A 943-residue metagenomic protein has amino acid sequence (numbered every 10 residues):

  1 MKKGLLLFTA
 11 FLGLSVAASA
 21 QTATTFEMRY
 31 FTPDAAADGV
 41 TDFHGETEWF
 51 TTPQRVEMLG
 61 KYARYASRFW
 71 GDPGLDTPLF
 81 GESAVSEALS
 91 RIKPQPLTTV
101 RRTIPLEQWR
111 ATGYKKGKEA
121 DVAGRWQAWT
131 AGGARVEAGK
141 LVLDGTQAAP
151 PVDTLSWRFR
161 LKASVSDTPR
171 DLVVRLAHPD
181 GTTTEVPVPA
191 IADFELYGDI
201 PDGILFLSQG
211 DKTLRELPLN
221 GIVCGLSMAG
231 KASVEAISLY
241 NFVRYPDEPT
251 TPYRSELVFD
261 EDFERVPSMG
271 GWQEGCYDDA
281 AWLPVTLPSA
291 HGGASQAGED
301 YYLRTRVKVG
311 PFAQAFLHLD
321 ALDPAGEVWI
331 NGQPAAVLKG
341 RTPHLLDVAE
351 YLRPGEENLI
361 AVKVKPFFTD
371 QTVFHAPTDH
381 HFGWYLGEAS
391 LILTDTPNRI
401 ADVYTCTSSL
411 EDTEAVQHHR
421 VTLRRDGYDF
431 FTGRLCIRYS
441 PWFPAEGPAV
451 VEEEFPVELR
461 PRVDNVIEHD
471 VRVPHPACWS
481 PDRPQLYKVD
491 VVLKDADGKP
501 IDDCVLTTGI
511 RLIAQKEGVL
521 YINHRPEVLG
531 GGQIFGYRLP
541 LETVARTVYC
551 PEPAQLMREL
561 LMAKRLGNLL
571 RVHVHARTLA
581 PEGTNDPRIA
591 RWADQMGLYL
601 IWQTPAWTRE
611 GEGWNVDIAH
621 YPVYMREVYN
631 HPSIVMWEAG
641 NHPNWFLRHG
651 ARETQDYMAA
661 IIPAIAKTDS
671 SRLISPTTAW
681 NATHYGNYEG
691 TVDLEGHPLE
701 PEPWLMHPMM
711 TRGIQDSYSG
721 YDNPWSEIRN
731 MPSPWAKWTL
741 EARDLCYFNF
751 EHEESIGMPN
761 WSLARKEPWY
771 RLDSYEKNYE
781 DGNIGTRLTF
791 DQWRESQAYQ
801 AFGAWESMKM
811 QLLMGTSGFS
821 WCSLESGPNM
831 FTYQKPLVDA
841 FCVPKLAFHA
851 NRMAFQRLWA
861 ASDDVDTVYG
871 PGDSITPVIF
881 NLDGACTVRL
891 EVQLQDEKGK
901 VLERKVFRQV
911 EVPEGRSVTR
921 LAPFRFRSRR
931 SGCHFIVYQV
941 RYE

Functional and structural regions predicted by a protein language model:
F26-S90, W272, H381-W384, W637 (+4 more regions): Substrate-binding clefts and catalytic carboxylate motifs of secreted carbohydrate-active enzymes
Y30-P33, V40-S83, A88, F242-E274 (+6 more regions): An acidic-aromatic loop/edge-strand motif
R125-G145: Short carbohydrate-recognition loop motifs
S156-D211: Extracellular ligand-binding interfaces
V174, A315, I330, E414-V457 (+3 more regions): Beta-strand-rich binding/interaction modules
F259, G298-R399, D426, R577 (+2 more regions): Accessory beta-strand-rich segments of carbohydrate-active enzymes
D490-A563: N-terminal carbohydrate-binding accessory modules
M557, L561, L569-S826, M830-L837: Substrate-binding/catalytic cleft of secreted carbohydrate-active enzymes, primarily glycoside hydrolases
